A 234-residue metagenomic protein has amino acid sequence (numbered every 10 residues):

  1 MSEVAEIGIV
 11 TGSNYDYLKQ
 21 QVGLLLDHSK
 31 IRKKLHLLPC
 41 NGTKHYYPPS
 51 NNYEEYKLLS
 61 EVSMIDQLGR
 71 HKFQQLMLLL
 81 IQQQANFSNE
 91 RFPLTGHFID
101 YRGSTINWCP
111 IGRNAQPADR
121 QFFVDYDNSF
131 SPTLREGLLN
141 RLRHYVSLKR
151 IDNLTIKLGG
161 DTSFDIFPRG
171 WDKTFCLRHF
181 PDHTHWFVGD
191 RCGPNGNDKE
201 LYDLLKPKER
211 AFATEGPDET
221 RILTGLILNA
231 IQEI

Functional and structural regions predicted by a protein language model:
M1-H97: Active-site phosphate-binding/coordination module
M1-V22, L37, H97-P110, L158-G160 (+3 more regions): Substrate-recognition element of Asp-dependent hydrolases with the DxDx(T/V) motif
Y15-D16, K44, G112-A115, T162-S163 (+1 more regions): Short, solvent-exposed loop/turn segments at secondary-structure junctions
D27-I31, S147-K149, Y202-L205: Short, conserved catalytic or adaptor-binding loops enriched in Gly and charged residues
I31-L35, D152-N153, P207-E209: A short helix-to-beta-strand connector/capping loop
C40, G159-D161, T214: Conserved beta-strand termini and adjacent loop/short-helix elements that scaffold enzyme active sites in alpha/beta
R91-W186: Conserved acidic, metal-coordinating active-site core of Asp-based, Mg2+-dependent phosphoryl-transfer enzymes
D165-I234: Mg2+-dependent phosphoryl-transfer enzymes with acidic/Ser/Thr/Gly-rich catalytic loops
